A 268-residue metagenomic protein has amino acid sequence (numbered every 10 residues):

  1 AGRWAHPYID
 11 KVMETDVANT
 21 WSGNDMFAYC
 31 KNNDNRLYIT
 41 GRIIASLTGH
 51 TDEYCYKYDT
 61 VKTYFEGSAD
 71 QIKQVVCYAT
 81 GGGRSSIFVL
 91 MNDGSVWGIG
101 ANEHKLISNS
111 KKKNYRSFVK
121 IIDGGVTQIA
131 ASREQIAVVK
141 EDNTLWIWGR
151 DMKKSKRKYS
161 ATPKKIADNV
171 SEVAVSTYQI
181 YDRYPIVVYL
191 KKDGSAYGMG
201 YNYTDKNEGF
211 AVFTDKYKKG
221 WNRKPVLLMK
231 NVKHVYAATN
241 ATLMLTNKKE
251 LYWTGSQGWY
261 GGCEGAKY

Functional and structural regions predicted by a protein language model:
A1, P7-K11, D25-C30, I39 (+8 more regions): Conserved core positions of repeat-based scaffolds
A1-M13, Y38-G67, W97-S117, W146-I166 (+2 more regions): Short glycine/serine- and acidic-residue-enriched loop/turn motifs that recur at repeat junctions
V12-S22, V76-G81, S176-Y181: Structural signature of eukaryotic scaffold interfaces centered on beta-propeller domains
D16, S68-D70, K113-N114, G124-V126 (+2 more regions): Short coil/turn segments at the loop-to-beta-strand junctions that recur within blades of beta-propeller repeat folds
A18, Y78, I122-D123, S132 (+3 more regions): A structural detector for beta-sheet-dominated domains
D25, N33, R42, T80 (+10 more regions): Short loop/turn segments immediately following the C-termini of beta-strands
G82, Q179-R183, G209-K216: Intrinsically disordered, low-complexity Ser/Thr- and acidic-rich flexible linkers and loops, especially at boundaries
